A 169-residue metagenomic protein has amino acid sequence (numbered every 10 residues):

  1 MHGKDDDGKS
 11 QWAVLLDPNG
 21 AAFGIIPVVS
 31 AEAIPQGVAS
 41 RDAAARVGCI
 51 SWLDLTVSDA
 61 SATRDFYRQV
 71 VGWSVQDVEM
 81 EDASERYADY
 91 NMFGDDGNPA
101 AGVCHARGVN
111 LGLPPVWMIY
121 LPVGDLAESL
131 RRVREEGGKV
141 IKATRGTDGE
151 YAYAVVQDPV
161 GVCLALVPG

Functional and structural regions predicted by a protein language model:
M1-P35, A43-R46: Hydrophobic, ordered structural segments
H2-V14, L55-N98, E128, E135: Core segments of cupin and vicinal oxygen chelate
Q11-L16, I50-S58, Y90, V109-R134 (+1 more regions): Vicinal oxygen chelate
L16-P18, A22-E32, S74-P114, P159 (+1 more regions): Conserved short beta-strand elements that form part of the metal-binding/catalytic scaffold of enzyme active sites
I26-D65, V70-Q76, V116-I119, V167-G169: N-terminal beta-strand motif that seeds the catalytic metal site of vicinal oxygen chelate
